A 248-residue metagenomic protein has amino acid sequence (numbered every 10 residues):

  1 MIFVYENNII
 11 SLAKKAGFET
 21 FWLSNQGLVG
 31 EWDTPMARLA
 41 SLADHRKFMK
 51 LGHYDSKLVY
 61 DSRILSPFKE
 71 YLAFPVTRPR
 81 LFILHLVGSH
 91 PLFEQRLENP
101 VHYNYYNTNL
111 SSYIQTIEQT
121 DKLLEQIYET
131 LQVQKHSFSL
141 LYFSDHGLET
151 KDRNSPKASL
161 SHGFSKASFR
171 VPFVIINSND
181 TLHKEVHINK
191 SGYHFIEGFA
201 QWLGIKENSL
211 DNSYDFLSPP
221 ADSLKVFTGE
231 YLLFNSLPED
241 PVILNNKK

Functional and structural regions predicted by a protein language model:
M1-P100, G192, E197-A221, G229: Active-site-proximal alpha/beta segments of enzymes that process anionic O-linked groups
E6, L65, K69, I117-Y128: Short, hydrophobic/amphipathic alpha-helical packing segments that form internal helix faces or helix-helix interfaces
S11, L28-V29, E129-Q134, S161-F164 (+2 more regions): Membrane-interface soluble catalytic domains
A13, T77, L84, E125 (+3 more regions): Proline/Glycine/Serine-rich low-complexity intrinsically disordered segments that serve as flexible stalks/linkers
W22-S24, L81-G88, I117, S139-S144 (+1 more regions): Short beta-strand segments
F93, S112-K122, F143, R170: Flexible, glycine-rich surface segments
L97-I117: A solvent-exposed, charged loop/short amphipathic helix patch at secondary-structure junctions
Q119-S159, A200: Metal-dependent active-site segment of extracytoplasmic phospho-/sulfohydrolases and closely related
